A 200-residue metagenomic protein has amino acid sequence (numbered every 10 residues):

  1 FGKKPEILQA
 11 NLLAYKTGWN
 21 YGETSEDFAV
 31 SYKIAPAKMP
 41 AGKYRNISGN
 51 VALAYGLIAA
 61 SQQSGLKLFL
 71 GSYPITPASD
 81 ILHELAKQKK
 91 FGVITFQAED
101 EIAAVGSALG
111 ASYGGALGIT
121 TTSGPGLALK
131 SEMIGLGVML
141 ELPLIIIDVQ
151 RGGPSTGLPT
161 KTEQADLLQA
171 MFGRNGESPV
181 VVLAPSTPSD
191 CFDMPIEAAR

Functional and structural regions predicted by a protein language model:
G2-G173, S178-P179, A184-P185: Thiamine diphosphate
A184-R200: Glycine-rich ThDP/TPP pyrophosphate-binding loop and its adjacent helix/strand module within ThDP-dependent enzymes
